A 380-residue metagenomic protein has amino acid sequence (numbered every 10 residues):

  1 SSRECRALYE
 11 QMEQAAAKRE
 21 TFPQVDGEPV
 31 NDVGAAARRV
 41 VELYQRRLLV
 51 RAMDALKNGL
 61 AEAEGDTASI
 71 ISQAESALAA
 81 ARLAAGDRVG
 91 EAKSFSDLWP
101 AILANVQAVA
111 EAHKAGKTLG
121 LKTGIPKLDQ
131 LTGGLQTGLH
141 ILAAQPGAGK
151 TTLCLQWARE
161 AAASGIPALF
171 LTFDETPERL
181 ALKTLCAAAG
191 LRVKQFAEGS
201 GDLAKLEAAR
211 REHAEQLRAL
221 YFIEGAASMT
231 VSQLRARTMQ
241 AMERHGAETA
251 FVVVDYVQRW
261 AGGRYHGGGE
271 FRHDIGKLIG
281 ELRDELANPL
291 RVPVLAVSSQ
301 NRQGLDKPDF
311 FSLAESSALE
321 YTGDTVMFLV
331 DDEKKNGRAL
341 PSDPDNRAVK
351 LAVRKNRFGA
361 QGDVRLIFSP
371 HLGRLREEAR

Functional and structural regions predicted by a protein language model:
S1-Y44: Noncatalytic partner-interaction/assembly domains of nucleic-acid and motor enzyme complexes, especially the accessory
V30-L98: Interdomain "pre-motor" coupling segment immediately N-terminal to P-loop NTPase/helicase cores
G90-L191, R211-E212, L220: The Walker A/P-loop phosphate-binding site
D129-Q130, E160-E248, G262, V364-R365: Cytosolic-facing regulatory segments adjacent to core modules
I141, F222, F251-V253, L295: Structural motif
D174-E175, A296-N301, D331-D332: A short beta-strand-to-loop transition that corresponds to the Sensor-1 phosphate-sensing loop of AAA+ P-loop ATPases
V231-V252, N288-P289, R302-R380: C-terminal regions of RecA-like/P-loop NTPase motor modules
A250-N288, V292: Helical hairpin unit composed of two closely spaced alpha helices linked by a short loop
